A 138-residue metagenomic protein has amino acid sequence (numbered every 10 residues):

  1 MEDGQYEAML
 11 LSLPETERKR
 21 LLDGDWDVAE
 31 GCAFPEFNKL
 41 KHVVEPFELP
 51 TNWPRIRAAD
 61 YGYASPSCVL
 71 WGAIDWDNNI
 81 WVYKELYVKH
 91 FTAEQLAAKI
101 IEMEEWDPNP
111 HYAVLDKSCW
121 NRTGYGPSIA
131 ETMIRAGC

Functional and structural regions predicted by a protein language model:
M1, L13, E17, V88-F91 (+1 more regions): Short coil/turn linker and secondary-structure boundary residues
E2-A59: ATPase catalytic-site recognition across NTP-hydrolyzing enzymes
Q5-E7, P14-L21, A73, I100-E105 (+1 more regions): Unusually extended, aromatic-enriched hydrophobic runs near protein termini
G24-W26, N38, A73, K84-L86 (+1 more regions): Short, structured patches in soluble enzyme cores that scaffold and shape functional sites
D60-A64: A short acidic Gly-Thr/Ser loop motif
S67-G72: Short beta-strand scaffold segments in enzyme catalytic cores
W76-C138: Mg2+-dependent endonuclease catalytic cores in nucleic-acid-processing enzymes, primarily RNase H-like
